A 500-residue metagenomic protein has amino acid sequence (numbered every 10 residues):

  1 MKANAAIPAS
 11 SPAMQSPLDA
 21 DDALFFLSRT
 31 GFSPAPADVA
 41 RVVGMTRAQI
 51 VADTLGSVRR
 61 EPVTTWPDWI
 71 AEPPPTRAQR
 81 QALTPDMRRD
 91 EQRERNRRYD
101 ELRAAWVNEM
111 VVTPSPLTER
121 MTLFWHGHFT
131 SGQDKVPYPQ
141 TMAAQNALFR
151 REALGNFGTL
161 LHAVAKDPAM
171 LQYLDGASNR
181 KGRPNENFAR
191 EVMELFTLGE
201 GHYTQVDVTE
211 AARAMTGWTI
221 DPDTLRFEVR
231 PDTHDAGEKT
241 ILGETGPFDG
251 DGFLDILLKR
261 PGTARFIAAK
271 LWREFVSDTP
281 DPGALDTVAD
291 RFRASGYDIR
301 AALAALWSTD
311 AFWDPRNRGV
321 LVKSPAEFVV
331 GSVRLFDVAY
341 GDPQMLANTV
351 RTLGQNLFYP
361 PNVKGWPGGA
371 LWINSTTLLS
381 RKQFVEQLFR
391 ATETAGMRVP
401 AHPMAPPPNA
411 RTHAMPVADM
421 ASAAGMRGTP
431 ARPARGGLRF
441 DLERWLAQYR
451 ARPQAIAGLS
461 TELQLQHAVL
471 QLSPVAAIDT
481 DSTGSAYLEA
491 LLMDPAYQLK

Functional and structural regions predicted by a protein language model:
K2-A9, A82-M87, R95, Y99-W106 (+1 more regions): Active-site substrate-binding loop specific to GH73 endo-beta-N-acetylglucosaminidase modules in bacterial autolysins
A3-P36, A264, A268-S295, A304-K500: Flexible, low-complexity segments enriched for small/polar residues
A23, V39, R47-V51, V208 (+1 more regions): Hydrophobic/aromatic residues in well-formed alpha-helices
G31, R59, F129, Q133 (+4 more regions): Short alpha-helix boundary/capping elements
P34-E152: N-terminal accessory alpha/beta regions
A40-T46, F227-V229, V350: Short linear loop/turn motifs
V43-T46, T54-L55, V164, L306-D310 (+1 more regions): A general structural motif at alpha-helix termini
